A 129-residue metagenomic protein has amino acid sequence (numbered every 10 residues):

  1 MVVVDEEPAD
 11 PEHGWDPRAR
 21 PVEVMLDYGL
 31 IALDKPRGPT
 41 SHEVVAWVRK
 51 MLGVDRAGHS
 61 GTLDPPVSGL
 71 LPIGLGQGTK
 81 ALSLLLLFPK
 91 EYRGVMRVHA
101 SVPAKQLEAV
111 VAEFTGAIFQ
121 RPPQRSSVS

Functional and structural regions predicted by a protein language model:
M1-S129: Catalytic/RNA-binding core of pseudouridine synthases
